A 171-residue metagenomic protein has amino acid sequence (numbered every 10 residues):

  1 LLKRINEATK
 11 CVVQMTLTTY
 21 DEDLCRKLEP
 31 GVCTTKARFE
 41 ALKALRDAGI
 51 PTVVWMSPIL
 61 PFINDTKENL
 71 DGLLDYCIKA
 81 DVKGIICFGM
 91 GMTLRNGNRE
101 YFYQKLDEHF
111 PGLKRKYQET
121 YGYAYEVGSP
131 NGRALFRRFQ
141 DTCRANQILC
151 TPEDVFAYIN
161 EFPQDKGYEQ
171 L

Functional and structural regions predicted by a protein language model:
L1-T120, A124-V127: Conserved AdoMet/S-adenosylmethionine-binding subsite of the radical SAM
Y103-L171: C-terminal accessory extensions appended to soluble enzyme cores
